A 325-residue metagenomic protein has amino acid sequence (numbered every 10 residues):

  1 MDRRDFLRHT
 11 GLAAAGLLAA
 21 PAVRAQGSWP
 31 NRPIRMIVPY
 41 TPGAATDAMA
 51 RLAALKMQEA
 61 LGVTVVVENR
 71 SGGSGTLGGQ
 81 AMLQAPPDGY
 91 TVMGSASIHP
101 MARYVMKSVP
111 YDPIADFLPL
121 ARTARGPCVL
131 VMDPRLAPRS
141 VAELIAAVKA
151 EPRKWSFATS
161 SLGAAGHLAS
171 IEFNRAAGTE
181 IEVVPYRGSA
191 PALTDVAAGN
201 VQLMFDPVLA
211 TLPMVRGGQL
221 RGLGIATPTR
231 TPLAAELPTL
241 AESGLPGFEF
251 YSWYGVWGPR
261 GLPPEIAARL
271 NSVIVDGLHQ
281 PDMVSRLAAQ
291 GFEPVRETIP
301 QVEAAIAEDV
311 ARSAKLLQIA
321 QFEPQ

Functional and structural regions predicted by a protein language model:
M1-H9, A14-S28: N-terminal twin-arginine translocation
D2, S74, S140, P185-G188 (+2 more regions): Short loop/turn segments at beta->alpha junctions
A20-M36, P86-Y90, I145-W155, R216-Q219 (+3 more regions): Immediate post-signal peptide segment of exported/extracytoplasmic ligand-binding proteins
A25-I114, K154, G178-Q202, P294-R296 (+1 more regions): N-terminal (or domain-start) structured segment
N31-P33, P264-Q325: An extracytoplasmic/periplasmic, membrane-proximal ligand-sensing/linker region
Q84-G89, Y104-P191, L240, W253-R286: Hinge/capping helix and adjacent helix->loop/strand transition within the periplasmic-binding protein
G94-H99, A169, S189, D206-T211 (+3 more regions): Beta->alpha turn/N-cap motifs
T211-H279, A311: C-terminal lobe and pocket-closing loops of periplasmic/extracytoplasmic Venus-flytrap solute-binding proteins
